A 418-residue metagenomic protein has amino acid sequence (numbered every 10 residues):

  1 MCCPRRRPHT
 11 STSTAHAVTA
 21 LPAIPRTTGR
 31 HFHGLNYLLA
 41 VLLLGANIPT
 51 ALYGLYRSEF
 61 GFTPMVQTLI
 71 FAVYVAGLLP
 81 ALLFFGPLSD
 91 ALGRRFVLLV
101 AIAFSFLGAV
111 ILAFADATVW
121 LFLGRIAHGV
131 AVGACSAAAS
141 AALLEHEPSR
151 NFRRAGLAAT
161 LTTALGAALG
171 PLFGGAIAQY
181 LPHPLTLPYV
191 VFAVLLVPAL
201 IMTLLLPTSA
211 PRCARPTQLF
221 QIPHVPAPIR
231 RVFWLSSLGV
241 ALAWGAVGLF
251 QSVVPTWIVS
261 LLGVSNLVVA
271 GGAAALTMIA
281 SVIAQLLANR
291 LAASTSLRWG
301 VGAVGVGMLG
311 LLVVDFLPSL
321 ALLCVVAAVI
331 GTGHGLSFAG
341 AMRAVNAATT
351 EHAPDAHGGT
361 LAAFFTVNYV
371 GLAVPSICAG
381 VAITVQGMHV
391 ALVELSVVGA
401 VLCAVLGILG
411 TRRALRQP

Functional and structural regions predicted by a protein language model:
G61, G93, F114-V119, P182 (+1 more regions): Helix-breaking motifs and short loop linkers at transmembrane-helix boundaries and internal kinks in secondary membrane
L79-T118: Conserved MFS/SLC helix-loop-helix module at the cytosolic interface between two early adjacent transmembrane helices
G124-T162: Cytoplasmic helix-loop-helix junction between adjacent transmembrane helices in 12-TM secondary transporters
A134-P148, L336-E351: Intracellular juxtamembrane helix-capping segments at the cytosolic ends of symmetry-related transmembrane helices
R150, R154-L204: Helix-loop-helix hairpin linking two adjacent transmembrane segments in secondary transporters
A270-A293: Transmembrane alpha-helices of Major Facilitator/SLC transporters
S296-A339: C-terminal transmembrane helical hairpin of 12-TM major facilitator-type secondary transporters
M342-M388, S396: A late C-terminal transmembrane helix in Major Facilitator Superfamily
